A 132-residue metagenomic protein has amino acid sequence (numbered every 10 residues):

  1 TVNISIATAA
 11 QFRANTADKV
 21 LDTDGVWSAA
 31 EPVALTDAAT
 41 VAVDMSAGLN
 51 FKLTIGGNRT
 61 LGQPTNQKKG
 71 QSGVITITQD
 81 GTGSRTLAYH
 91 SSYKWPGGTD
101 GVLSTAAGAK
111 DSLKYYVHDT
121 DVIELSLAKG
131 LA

Functional and structural regions predicted by a protein language model:
T1-A39: Fibrous stalk/shaft segments of extracellular and virion attachment machinery
T1-V2, L53-A132: Acidic, glycine/polar-enriched metal-coordinating patches/loops that mediate binding to polyanionic ligands
A14, D44-A47, N66-K69: Flexible, charged surface loops at secondary-structure boundaries
V20, D24-V26, A39, S46 (+2 more regions): Intrinsically disordered, low-complexity regions of eukaryotic proteins
A34-V43, I75, G101-V102: Intrinsically disordered, low-complexity boundary segments flanking structured domains
A38-T54: N-terminal beta-hairpin/loop module of FHA
